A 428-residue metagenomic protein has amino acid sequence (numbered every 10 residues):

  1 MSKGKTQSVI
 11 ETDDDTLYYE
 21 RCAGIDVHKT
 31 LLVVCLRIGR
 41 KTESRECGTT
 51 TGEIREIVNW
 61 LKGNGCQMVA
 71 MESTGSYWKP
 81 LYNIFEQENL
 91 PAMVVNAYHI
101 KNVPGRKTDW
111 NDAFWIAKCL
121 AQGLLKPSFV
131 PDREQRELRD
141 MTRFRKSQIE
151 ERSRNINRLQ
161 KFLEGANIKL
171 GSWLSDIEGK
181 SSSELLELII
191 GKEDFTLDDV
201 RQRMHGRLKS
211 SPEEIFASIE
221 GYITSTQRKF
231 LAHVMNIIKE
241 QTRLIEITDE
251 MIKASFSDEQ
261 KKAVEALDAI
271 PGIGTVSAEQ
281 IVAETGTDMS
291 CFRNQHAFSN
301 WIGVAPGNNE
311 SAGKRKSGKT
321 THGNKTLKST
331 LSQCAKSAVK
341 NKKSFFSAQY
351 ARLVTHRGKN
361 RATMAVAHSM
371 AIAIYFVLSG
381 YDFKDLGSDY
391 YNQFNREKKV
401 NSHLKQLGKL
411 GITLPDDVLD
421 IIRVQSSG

Functional and structural regions predicted by a protein language model:
M1-G428: A detector of single, family-specific signature residues that are central to catalytic or substrate-handling motifs
